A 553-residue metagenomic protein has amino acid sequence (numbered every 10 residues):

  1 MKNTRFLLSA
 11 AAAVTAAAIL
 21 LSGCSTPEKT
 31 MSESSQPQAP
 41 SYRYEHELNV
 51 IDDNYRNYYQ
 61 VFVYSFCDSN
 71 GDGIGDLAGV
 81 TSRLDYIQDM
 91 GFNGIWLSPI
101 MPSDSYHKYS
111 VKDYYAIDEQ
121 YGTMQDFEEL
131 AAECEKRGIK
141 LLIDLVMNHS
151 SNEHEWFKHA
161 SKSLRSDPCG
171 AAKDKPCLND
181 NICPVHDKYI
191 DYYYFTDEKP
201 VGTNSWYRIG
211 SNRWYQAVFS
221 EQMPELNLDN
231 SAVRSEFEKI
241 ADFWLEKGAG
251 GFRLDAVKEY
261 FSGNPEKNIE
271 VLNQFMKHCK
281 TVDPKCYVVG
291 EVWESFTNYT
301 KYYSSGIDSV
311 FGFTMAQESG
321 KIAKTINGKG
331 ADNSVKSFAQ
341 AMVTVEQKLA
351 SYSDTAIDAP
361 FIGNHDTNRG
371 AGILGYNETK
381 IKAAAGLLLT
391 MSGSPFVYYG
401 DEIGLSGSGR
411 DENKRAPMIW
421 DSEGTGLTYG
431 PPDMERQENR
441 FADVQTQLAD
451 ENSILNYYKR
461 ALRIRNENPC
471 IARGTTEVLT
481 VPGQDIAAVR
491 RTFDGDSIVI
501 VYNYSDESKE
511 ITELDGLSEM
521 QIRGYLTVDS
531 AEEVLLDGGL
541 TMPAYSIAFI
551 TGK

Functional and structural regions predicted by a protein language model:
R5-S25: Sec-dependent N-terminal signal peptides of Gram-positive bacterial secreted proteins and lipoproteins
C24-N227, A232, E246, V257-S305: Acidic/aromatic-lined carbohydrate-recognition and catalytic surfaces of CAZymes acting on diverse glycans
N54, V282, Y287, E294 (+9 more regions): Loop/helix patches that line or flank the sugar-binding groove of alpha-linked glycan CAZymes
F92, A249, G393-S394: A structural motif
I95, F252-L254, V397: Hydrophobic residues within beta-strands of alpha/beta enzymes
H149, I240-G263, T355-N364: Active-site groove signature of glycoside hydrolases
S508-D529: Beta-strand-rich binding/interaction modules
L535-K553: C-terminal beta-strand-rich structural cap/linker in extracellular carbohydrate-active enzymes
